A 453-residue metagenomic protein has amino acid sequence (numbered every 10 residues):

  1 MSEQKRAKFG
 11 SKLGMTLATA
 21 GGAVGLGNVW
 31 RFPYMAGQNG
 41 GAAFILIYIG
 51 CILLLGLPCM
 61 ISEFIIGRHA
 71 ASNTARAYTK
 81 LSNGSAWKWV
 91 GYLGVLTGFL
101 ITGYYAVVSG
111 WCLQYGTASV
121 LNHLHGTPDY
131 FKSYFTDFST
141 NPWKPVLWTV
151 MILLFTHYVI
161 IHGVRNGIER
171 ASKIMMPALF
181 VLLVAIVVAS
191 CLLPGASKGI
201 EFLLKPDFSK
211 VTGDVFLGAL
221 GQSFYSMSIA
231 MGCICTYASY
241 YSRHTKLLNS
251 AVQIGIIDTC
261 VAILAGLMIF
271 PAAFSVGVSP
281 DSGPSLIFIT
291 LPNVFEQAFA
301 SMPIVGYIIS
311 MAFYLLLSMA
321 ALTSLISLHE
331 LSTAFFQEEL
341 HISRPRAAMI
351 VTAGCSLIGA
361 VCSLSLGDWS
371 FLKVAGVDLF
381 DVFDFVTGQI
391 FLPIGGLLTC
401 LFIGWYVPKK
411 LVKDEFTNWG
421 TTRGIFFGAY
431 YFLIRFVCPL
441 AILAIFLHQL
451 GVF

Functional and structural regions predicted by a protein language model:
M1-W30, C59-F64, R68-L81, S85-Y92 (+2 more regions): Membrane-interface "cap" regions at the ends of multi-pass membrane proteins
S2-E3, R76, S109-T140, Y240-H244 (+5 more regions): Helix-loop-helix connectors at the membrane interface of multi-pass transporters/channels
S2-K5, F9, E169, K173-L322 (+1 more regions): Membrane-embedded translocation segments of transport machinery
E3-A7, Y34-N39, H69, T74-L93 (+7 more regions): Inter-helical loop and helix-membrane interface segments of multi-pass membrane transporters/permeases
G10-L13, L17-G27, I101-T102, A106 (+5 more regions): Hydrophobic, membrane-embedded alpha-helices of multi-pass small-molecule transporters
G14-C51, A238, N249-V252, I256-T259 (+1 more regions): Transmembrane helix-boundary motif of multi-pass solute transporters/channels
M35-N39, A86-T102, T136, M151-I174 (+3 more regions): Membrane-water interface regions at transmembrane-helix termini and the short interhelical loops of multi-pass membrane
N83, V90-L93, E339-T352, D384-I442: C-terminal membrane-solvent junction of multi-pass transporters and transport-like membrane proteins
